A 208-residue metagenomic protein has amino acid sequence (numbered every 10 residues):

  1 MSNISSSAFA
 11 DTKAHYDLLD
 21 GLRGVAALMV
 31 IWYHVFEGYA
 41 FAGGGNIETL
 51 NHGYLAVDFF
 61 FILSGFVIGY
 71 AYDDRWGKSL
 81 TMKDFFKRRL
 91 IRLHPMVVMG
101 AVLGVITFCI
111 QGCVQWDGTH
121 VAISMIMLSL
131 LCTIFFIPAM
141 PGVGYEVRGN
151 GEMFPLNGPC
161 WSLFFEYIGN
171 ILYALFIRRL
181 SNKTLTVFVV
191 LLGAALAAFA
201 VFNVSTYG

Functional and structural regions predicted by a protein language model:
M1-L18: Short, Lys/Arg-rich, polar N-terminal cytosolic tail immediately upstream of the first transmembrane signal-anchor
S2-S5, A56-I91, M96-G118: Juxtamembrane transmembrane-helix termini
N3, L93-Y167, A195-V201: Membrane-interface helix-loop-helix regions
K13-D17, G45-V57, G149-F164, V201-G208: Interfacial loop-to-helix transition and helix-capping segments at the boundaries of transmembrane helices
A14-D74, H94-A101: Functionally critical transmembrane alpha-helices in membrane proteins and complexes, commonly lining
L28-F36, I106-C109, L191-V204: Aromatic-anchored segments of alpha-helical transmembrane domains
M29-W32, I68-Y70, V102-I106, Y167-N182: Membrane-interfacial alpha-helical segments at the cytosolic side of multi-pass membrane proteins
F165-L196, F202: Solvent-exposed interhelical
